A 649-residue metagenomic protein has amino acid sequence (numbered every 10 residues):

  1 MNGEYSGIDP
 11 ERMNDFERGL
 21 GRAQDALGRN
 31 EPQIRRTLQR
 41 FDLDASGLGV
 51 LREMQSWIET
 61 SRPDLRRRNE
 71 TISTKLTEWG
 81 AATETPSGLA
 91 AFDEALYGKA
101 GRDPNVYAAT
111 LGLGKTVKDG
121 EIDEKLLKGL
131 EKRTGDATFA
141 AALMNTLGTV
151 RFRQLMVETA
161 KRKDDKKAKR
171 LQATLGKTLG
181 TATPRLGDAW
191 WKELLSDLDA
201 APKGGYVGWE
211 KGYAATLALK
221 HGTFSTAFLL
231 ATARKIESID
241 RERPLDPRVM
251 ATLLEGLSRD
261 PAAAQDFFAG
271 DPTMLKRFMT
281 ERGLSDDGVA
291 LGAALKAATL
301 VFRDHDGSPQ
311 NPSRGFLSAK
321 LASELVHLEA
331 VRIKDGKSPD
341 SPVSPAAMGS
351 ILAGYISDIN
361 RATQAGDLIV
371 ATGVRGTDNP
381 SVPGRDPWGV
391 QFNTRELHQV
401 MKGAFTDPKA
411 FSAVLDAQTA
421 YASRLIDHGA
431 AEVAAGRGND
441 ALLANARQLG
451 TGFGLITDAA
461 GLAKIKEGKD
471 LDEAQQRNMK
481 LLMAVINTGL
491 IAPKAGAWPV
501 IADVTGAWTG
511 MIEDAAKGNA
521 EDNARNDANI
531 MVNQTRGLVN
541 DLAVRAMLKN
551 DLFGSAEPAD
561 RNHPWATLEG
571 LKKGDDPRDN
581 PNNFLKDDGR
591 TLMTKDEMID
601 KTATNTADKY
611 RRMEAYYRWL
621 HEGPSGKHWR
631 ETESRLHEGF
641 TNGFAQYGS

Functional and structural regions predicted by a protein language model:
M1-G101, N105-Y107: N-terminal secretion-targeting helices of virulence/extracellular proteins, encompassing both classical Sec signal
E78-Y647: Non-catalytic all-alpha helical scaffold/repeat segments
